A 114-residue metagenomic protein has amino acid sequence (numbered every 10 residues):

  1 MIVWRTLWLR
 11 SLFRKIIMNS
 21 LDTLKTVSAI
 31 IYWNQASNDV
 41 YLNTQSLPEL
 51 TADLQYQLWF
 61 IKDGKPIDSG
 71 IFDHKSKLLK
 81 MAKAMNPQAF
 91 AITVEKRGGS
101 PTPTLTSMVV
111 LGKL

Functional and structural regions predicted by a protein language model:
M1-L114: N-terminal targeting/export leaders
